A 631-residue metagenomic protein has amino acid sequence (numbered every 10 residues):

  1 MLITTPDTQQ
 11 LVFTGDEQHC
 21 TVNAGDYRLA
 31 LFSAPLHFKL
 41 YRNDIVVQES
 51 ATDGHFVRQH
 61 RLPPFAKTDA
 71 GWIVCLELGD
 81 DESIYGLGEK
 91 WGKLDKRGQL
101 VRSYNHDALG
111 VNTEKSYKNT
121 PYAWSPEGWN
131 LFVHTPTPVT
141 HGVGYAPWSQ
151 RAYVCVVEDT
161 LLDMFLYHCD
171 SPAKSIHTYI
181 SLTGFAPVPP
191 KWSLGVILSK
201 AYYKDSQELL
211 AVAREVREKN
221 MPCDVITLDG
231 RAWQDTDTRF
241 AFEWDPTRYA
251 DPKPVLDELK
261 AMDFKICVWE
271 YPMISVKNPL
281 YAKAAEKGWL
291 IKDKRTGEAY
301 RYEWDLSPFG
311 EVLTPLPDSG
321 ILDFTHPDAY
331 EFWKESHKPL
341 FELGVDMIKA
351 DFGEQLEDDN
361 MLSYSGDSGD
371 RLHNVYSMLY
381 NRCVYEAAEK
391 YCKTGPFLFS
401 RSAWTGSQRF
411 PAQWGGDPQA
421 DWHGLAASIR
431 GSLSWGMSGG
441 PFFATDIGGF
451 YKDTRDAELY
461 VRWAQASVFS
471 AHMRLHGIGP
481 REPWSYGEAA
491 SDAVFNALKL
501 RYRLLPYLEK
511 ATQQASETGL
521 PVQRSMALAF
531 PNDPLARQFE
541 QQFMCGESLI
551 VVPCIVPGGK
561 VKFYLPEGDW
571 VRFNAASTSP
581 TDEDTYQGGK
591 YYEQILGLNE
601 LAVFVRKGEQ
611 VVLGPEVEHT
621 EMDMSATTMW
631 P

Functional and structural regions predicted by a protein language model:
T4, L11-P190, K200-A201, S206-Q207 (+3 more regions): Catalytic and substrate-binding clefts that recognize carbohydrates or anionic sugar/phosphate headgroups
D26, Y122, V216, L259 (+8 more regions): Conserved, mostly hydrophobic/aromatic
L131, P138-G142, Y202-S206, A232-D237 (+12 more regions): Flexible loop/turn segments at secondary-structure boundaries
A186-P189, R217-V225, A250-C267, K292 (+8 more regions): Secondary-structure transition/capping motifs at alpha-helix termini and the adjoining loop/turn into the next element
P187-G366, Q408: Aromatic-lined carbohydrate-binding/catalytic grooves of carbohydrate-active enzymes
L194-K200, L228, K260, F264-K277 (+3 more regions): Aromatic-lined carbohydrate-recognition surfaces of secreted/lumenal glycan-active proteins
G230-W233, E243-P308, N360-F397, A412-Q413 (+4 more regions): Active-site-proximal helices and loops of the catalytic beta/alpha 8
Y385-P396, A403-W414, A427-S428, W435-T445 (+1 more regions): Catalytic core of carbohydrate-active enzymes
